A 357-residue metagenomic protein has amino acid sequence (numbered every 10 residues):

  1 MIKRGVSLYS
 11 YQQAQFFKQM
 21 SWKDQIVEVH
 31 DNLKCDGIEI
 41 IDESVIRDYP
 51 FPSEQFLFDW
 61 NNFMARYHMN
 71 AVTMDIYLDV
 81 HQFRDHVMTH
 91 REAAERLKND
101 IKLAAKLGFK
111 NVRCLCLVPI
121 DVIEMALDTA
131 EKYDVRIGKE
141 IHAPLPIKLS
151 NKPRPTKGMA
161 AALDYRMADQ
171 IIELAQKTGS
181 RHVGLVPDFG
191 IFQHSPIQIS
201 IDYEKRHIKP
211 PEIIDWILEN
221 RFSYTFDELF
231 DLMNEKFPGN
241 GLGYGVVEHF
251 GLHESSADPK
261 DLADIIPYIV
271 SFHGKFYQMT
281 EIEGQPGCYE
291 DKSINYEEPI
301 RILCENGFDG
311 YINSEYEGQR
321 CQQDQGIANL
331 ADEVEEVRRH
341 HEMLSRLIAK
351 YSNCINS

Functional and structural regions predicted by a protein language model:
M1-N111, I120, E124, D128-R136 (+6 more regions): N-terminal pre-domain/capping segments
V6, I40-E43, C114, K139 (+3 more regions): Conserved beta-strand positions
F16-F17, F51, L145-S150, T156-Q170 (+3 more regions): Active-site glycine- and acidic-residue-rich loops that bind and position anionic ligands or nucleotide-like cofactors
L145-A162, R181, L185, G190-N234: Internal, charge-rich low-complexity segments
F189, Y311-Q319: Short acidic/histidine-rich active-site segments
S195-E204, I282-D291, Q322-R338: Histidine/acidic-residue-rich catalytic or RNA/ligand-binding cores of hydrolases and nuclease-related proteins
L262-Y268, L303-G307: Short, conserved loop/helix-junction motifs that constitute active-site signature segments in enzyme catalytic cores
E297-E298, N306, Y311-S314: H/E-rich (His + Asp/Glu) clusters that bind or coordinate divalent metals
